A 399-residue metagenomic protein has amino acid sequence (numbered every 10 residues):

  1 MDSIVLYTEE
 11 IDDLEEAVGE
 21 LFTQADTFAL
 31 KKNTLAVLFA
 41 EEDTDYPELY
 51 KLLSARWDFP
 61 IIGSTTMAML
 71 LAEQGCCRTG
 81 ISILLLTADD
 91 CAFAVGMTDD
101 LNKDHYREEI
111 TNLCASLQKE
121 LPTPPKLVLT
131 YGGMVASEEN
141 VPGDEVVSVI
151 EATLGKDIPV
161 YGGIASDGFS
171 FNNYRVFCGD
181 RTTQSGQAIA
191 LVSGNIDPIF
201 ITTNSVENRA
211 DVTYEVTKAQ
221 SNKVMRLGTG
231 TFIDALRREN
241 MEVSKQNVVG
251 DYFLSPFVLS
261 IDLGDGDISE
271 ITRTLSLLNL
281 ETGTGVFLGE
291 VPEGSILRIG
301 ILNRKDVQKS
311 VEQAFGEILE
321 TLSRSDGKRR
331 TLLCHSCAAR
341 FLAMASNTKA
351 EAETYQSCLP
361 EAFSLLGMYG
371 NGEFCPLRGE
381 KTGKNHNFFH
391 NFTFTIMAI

Functional and structural regions predicted by a protein language model:
M1-L35, A40-P60, S64-L332, C337-A345 (+2 more regions): Small-residue-enriched flexible segments
E361: ATP-binding catalytic core of ATPases
